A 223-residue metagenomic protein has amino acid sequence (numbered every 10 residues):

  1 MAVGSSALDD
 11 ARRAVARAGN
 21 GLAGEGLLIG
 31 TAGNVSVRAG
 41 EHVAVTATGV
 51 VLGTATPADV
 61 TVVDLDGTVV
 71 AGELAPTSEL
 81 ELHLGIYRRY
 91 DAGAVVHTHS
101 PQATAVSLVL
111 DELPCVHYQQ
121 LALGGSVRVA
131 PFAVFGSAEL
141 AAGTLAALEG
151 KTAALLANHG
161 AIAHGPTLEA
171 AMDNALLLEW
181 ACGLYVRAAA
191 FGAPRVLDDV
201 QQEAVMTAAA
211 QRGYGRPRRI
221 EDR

Functional and structural regions predicted by a protein language model:
M1-R223: Glycine-rich flexible loops
